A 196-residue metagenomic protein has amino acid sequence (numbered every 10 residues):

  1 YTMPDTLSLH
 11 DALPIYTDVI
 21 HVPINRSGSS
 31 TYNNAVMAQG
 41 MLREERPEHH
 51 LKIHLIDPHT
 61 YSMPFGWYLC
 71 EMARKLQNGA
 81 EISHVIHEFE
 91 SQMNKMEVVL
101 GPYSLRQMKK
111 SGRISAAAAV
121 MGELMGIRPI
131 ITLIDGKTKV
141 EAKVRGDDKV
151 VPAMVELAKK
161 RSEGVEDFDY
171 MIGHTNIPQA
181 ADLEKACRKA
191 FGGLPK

Functional and structural regions predicted by a protein language model:
Y1-D11: Single conserved hydrophobic/aromatic residue that forms the stacking wall/gate of nucleotide- or nucleobase-binding
L9-A12, D18, E48, Q107 (+1 more regions): Generic low-polarity alpha-helical segments
L9-Y32, L42: N-terminal glycine-rich phosphate/adenylate-binding segment common to multiple enzyme folds
I20-P23, I53-D57: Short acidic, glycine/Ser/Thr-rich loop/turn "cap" segments at secondary-structure junctions
G28-G40, E44, L51-H54, T60-K196: Mixed-charge interfacial surface used for oligomerization/domain docking and macromolecular partner engagement
